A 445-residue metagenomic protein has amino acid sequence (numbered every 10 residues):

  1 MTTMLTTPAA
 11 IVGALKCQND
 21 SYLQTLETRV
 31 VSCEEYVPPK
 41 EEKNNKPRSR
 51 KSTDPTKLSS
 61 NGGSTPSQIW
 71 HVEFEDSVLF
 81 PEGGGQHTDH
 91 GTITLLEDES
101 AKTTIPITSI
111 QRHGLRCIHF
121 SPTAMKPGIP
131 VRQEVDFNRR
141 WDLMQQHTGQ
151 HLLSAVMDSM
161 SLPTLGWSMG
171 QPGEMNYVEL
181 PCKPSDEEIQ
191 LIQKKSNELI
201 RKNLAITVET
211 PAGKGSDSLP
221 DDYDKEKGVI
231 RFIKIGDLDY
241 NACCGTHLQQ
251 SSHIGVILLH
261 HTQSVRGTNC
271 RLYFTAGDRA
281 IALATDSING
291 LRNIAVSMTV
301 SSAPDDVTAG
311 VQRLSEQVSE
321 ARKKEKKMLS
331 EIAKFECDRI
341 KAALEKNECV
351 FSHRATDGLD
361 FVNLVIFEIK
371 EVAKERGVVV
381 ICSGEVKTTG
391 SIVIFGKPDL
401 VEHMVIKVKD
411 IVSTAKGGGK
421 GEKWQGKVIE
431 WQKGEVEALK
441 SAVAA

Functional and structural regions predicted by a protein language model:
M1-A445: A glycine- and charged-residue-rich anion-binding loop/surface
